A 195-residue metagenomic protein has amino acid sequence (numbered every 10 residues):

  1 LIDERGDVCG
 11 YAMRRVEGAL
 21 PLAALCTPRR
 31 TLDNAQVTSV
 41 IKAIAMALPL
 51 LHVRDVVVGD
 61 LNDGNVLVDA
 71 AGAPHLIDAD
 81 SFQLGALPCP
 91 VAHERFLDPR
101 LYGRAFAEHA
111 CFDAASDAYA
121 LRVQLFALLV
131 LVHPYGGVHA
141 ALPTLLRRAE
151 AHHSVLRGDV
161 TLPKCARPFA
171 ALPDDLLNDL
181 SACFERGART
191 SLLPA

Functional and structural regions predicted by a protein language model:
L1-V40: Conserved structural core of kinase catalytic domains
R5-C9, L50, A73: Bergerat-fold GHKL/Histidine-kinase-like ATPase
L20, L84-A86, H133: Conserved protein kinase catalytic core
I44-L51, L125: Conserved hydrophobic alpha-helix
L48, H52-D69: Catalytic-loop of the protein kinase fold
G64-R104: Activation segment/activation loop of eukaryotic-type protein kinase catalytic domains
A105-R189: C-terminal lobe helix-coil module of Hanks-type protein kinase domains
L192-A195: Regulatory extensions appended to serine/threonine kinase catalytic cores
